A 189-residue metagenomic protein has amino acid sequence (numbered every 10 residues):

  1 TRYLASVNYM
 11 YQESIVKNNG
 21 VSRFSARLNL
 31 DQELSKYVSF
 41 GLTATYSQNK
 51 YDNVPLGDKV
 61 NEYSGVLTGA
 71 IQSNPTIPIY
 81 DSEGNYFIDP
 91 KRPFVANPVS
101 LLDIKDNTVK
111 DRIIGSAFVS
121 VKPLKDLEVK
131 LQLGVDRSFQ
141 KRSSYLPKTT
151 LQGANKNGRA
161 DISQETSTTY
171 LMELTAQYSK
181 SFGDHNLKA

Functional and structural regions predicted by a protein language model:
T1, S14-N19, S25-R112, Q132-A189: Surface-exposed loop/interface segments of Gram-negative outer-membrane beta-barrel transport/assembly proteins
L4-S6, K130: Beta-strand residues in well-ordered beta-sheet regions across diverse protein folds
S6, N29, S116-F118, K122 (+1 more regions): Outer-membrane beta-barrel architecture
V7-Y11: Transmembrane beta-strand segments that form the barrel wall of outer-membrane beta-barrel proteins
